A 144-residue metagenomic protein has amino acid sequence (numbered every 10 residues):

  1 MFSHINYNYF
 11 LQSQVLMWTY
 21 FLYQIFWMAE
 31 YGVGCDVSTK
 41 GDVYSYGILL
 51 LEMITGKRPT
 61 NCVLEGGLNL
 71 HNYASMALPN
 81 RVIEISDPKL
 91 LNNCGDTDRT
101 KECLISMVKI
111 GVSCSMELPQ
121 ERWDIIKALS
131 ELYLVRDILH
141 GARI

Functional and structural regions predicted by a protein language model:
F2-H4: Catalytic-loop of the protein kinase fold
N6, F10-I144: Cytosolic eukaryotic protein kinase-like domains
